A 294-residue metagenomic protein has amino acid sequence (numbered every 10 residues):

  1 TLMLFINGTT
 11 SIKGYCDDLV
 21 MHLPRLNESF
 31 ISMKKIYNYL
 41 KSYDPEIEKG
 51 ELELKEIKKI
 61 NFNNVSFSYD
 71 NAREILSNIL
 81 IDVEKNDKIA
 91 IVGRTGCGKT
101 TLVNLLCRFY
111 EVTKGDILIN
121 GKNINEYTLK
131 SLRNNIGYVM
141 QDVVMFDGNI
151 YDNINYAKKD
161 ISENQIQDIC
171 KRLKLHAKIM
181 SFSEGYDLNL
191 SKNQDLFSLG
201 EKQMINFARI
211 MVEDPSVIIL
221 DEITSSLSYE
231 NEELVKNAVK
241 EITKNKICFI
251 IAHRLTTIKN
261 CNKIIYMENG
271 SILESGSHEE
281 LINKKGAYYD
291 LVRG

Functional and structural regions predicted by a protein language model:
T1-F5: Membrane-water interface of transmembrane alpha-helices in multipass transporters/channels
I6, K13, R133: Conserved catalytic core of two-component sensor histidine kinases
N7-T10, E56: Short helix-capping and inter-helix turn/linker motifs at the boundaries of alpha-helical repeat units
T10-Y39: Cytosolic ends of transmembrane helices, especially the final helix of ABC transmembrane type-1 domains
D18-M21, E46-K49, N64, Y156: General structural signal for alpha-helix termini and helix-helix connectors
H22, N38-G50, Y69-D70, H176-I179 (+1 more regions): Short intracellular "coupling" helices and adjacent cytoplasmic loop segments at the cytosolic face of multi-pass
L54-G294: ABC-type nucleotide-binding domain
